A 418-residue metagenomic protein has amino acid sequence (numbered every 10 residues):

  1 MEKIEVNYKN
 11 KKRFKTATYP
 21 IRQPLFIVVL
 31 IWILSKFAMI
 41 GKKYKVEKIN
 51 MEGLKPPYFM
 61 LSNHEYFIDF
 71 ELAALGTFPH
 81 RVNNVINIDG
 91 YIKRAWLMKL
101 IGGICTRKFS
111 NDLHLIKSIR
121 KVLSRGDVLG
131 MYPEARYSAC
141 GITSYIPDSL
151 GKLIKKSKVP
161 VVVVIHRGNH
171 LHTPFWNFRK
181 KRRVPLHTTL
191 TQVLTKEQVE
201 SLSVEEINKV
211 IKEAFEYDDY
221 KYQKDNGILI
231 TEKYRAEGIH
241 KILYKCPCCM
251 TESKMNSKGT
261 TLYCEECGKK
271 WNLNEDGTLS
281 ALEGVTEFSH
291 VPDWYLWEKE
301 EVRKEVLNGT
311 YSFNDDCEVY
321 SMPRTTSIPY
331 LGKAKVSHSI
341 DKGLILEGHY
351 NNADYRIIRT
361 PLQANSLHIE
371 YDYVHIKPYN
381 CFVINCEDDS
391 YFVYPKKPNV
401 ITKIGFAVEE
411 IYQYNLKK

Functional and structural regions predicted by a protein language model:
E2, L54-N111: Catalytic core of membrane glycerolipid acyltransferases/transacylases, capturing the structured, soluble-facing
F26-H64: Helix-to-loop junction immediately C-terminal to a conserved catalytic motif
V122-L150: Catalytic-site beta-strand/loop segments enriched in glycine and acidic/polar residues
C140-E205, K209, I230-M250, S257-G268: A cross-family acyltransferase "interaction/gating" segment
S253-N256, L273-N274: Short, non-ligating residues that shape and space the ligands of small metal-coordination modules and catalytic
K269-E298: Short metal-binding segments enriched for Cys and/or His
R324-K335, S339-Y379: Phosphoinositide-binding peripheral membrane targeting modules
Q363-K418: Acidic, Ser/Thr- and proline-rich intrinsically disordered linker/docking segments of eukaryotic scaffolds
